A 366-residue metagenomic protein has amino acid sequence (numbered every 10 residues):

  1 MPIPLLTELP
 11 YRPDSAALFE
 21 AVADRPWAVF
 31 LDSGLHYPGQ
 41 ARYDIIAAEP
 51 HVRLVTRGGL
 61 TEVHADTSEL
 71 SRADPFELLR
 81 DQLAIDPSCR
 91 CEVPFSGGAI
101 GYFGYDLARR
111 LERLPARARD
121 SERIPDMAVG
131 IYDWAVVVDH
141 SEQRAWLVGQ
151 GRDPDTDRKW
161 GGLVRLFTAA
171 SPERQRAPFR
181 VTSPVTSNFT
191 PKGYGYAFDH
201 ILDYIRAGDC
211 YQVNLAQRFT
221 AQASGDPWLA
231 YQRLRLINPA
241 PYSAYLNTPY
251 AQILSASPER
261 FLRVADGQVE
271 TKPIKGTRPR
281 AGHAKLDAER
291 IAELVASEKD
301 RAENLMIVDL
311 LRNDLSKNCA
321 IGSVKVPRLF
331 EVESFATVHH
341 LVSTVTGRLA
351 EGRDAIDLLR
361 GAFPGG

Functional and structural regions predicted by a protein language model:
M1-G366: Extended alpha-helical targeting/anchoring segments, especially N-terminal organellar/secretory targeting helices
